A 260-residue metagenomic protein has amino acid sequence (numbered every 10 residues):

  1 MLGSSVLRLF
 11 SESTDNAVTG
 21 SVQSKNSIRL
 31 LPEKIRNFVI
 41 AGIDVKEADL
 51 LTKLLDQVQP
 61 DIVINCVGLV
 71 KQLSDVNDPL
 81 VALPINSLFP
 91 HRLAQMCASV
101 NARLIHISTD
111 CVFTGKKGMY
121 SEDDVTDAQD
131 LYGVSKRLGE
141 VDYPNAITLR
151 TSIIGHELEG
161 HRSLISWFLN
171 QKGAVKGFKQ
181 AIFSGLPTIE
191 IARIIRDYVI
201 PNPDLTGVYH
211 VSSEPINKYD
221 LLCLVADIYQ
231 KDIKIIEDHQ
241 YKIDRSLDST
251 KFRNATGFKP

Functional and structural regions predicted by a protein language model:
G3-S4: N-terminal Rossmann-fold NAD(P) dinucleotide-binding loop
G20-R29, D44-V45, G68: N-terminal Rossmann-fold cofactor-binding loop
S21, C66-V67, L104-D110, T114 (+1 more regions): SDR active-site strand-loop-helix element
G42-I85: NAD(P)H-binding glycine-rich loop region in Rossmannoid oxidoreductase-like domains and their noncatalytic homologs
L80, P84, L88-R92, C111-L149 (+1 more regions): Catalytic helix-loop patch of NAD(P)-dependent Rossmann-fold dehydrogenases
V100-A102: A short helix->loop->beta-strand "cap" motif at the edges of active sites that frequently abuts
Q129, V141-E190, D197: NAD(P)-dependent short-chain dehydrogenase/reductase
I194-S249: Mid/C-terminal beta-alpha module of Rossmann-like enzyme folds, strongest in SDR-family dehydrogenases/epimerases
